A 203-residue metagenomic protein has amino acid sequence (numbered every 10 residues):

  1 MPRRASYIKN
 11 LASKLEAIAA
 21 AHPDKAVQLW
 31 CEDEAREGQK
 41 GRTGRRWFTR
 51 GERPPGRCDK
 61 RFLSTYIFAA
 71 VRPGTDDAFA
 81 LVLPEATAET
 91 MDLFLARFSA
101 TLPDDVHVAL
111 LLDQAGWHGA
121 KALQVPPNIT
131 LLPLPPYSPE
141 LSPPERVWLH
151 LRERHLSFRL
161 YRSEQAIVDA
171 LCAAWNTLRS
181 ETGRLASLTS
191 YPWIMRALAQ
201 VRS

Functional and structural regions predicted by a protein language model:
M1-P2, L112-Q114, L132-L156, Q165-I167: RNase H-like two-metal-ion nuclease catalytic core shared by retroviral integrases and related mobile-element nucleases
R4-A96, P192, R196-R202: Extended, low-complexity cationic-aromatic segments
K25-V27, E145-S203: C-terminal anion-handling pockets and recognition modules
L29, A109-L110, L131: Hydrophobic "anchor" residues on beta-strands that sit immediately upstream of conserved functional sites
E32-A35, A69-A70, D76, L110-A115 (+2 more regions): Short, conserved catalytic/metal-binding motifs centered on acidic residues
G38, E85-T87, V108-K121, P136-L141: Acidic, metal-coordinating catalytic cores used for nucleic-acid/nucleotide bond scission and strand-transfer chemistry
E52-R61, P127-R146, L160: RNase H-like polynucleotidyl transferase catalytic core
E89-A109: Short, basic/hydrophobic alpha-helical segments
